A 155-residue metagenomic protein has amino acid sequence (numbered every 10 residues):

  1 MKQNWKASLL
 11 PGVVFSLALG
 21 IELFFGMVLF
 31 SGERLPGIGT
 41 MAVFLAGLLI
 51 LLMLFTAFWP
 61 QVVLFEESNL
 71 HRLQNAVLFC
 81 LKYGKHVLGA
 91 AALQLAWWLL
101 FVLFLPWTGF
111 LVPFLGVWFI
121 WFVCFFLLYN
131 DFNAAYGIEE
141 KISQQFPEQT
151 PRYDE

Functional and structural regions predicted by a protein language model:
M1-E155: Hydrophobic alpha-helical membrane segments
